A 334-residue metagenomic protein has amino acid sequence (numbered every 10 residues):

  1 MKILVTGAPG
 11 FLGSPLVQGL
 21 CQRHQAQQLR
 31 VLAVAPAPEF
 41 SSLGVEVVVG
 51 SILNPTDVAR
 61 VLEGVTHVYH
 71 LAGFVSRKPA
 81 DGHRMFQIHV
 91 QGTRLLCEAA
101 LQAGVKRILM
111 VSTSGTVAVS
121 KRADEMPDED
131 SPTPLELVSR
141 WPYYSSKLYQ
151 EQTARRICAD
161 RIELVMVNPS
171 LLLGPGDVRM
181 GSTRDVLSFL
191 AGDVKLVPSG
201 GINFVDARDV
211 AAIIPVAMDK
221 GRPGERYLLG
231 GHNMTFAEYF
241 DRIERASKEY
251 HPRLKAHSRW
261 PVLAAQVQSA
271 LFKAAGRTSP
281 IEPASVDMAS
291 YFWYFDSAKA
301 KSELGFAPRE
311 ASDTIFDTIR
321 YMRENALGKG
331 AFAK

Functional and structural regions predicted by a protein language model:
I3-R23: N-terminal Rossmann NAD(P)H-binding glycine-rich loop of SDR-like oxidoreductase domains
P38-S41, V45-Q91, A99: NAD(P)H-binding glycine-rich loop region in Rossmannoid oxidoreductase-like domains and their noncatalytic homologs
R94-W141: Conserved Rossmann-fold NAD(P)-dependent oxidoreductase catalytic core, especially the SDR/UDP-sugar
V117-A118, I162-T183: Flexible, glycine-rich beta-alpha linker
P134-V138, V186-V205, D209, I213: A conserved pocket-lining segment of Rossmann-fold NAD(P)-dependent short-chain dehydrogenase/reductase
V138-V165: Active-site Tyr-X1-5-Lys
Y149, M180-G181, P198-M218, E225: Substrate-positioning beta->alpha
I213-P280, S297, D313-K334: Mid/C-terminal beta-alpha module of Rossmann-like enzyme folds, strongest in SDR-family dehydrogenases/epimerases
